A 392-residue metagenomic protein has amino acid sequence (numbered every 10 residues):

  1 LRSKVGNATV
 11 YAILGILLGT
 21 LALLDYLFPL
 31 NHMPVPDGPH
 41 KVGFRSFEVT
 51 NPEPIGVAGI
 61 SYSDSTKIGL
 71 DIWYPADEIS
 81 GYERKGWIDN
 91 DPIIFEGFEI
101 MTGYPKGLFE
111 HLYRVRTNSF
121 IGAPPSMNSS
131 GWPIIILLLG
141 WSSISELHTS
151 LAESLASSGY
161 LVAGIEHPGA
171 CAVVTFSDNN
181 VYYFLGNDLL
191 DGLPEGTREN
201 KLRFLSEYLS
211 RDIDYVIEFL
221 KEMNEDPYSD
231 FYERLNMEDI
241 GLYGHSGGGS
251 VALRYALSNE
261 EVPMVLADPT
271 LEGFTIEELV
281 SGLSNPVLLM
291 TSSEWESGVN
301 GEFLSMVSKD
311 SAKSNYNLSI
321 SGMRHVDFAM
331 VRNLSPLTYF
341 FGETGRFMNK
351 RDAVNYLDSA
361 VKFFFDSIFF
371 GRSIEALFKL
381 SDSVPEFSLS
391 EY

Functional and structural regions predicted by a protein language model:
L1-L14, Y26-P29, M33-P36, D77-E78 (+2 more regions): Alpha/beta-hydrolase-fold serine-hydrolase catalytic core, especially in secreted/extracellular enzymes
L24-I135, R346-K350, V361: Domain-level recognition of soluble alpha/beta enzyme cores, biased toward histidine phosphatases/phosphomutases
I55-G59, N200-S206, T275, E343-N355: Active-site rim elements
A76-G81, G86-L108, L147-L193, S321 (+1 more regions): Active-site machinery of serine-nucleophile hydrolases
L112-T175, W295-V299: Short substrate-entry loop that stabilizes the transition state in hydrolases
M127, V262-D327: The feature captures the conserved acid-bearing segment of alpha/beta-hydrolase catalytic domains
T175-R234: Alpha/beta-hydrolase active-site loop
V216-G282: Primarily recognizes the serine-hydrolase "nucleophile elbow" in alpha/beta-hydrolase and SGNH/GDSL folds
